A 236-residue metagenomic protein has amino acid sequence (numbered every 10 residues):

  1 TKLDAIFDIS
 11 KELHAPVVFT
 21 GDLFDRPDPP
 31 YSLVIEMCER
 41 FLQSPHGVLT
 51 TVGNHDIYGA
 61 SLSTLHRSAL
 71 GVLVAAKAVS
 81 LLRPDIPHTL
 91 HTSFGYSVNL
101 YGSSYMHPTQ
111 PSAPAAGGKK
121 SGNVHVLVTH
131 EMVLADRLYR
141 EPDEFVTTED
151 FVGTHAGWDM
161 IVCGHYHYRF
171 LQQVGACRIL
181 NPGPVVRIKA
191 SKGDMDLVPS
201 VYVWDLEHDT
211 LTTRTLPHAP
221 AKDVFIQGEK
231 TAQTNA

Functional and structural regions predicted by a protein language model:
K2-H88: Core catalytic region of metal-dependent phosphoesterases/phosphodiesterases, especially metallo-beta-lactamase-like
D4-A5, I9-E12, Y101, H107-T109 (+4 more regions): A structural signal for the main folded, soluble domain(s) of proteins
V17-D22, G47-N54, S80-D85, G102 (+3 more regions): Active-site neighborhood of phospho(di)ester-bond hydrolases with catalytic His/Asp-centered motifs
D25-D28, N54-L65, I86-H91, H107-Q110 (+3 more regions): Active-site environment of divalent metal-dependent phosphoester hydrolases
H88-Y101, K120-V126, G175-C177, H208-L211: Beta-strand-turn-beta hairpins that frame and shape the catalytic cleft of phosphate-ester-processing enzymes
T89, N181-A236: Binuclear metal-dependent phosphoesterase catalytic core
H107-W158: Active-site-proximal segments of metal-dependent phosphoesterases and phosphodiesterases across multiple
R140-H208: Conserved beta-sheet core of the metallophosphoesterase superfamily
